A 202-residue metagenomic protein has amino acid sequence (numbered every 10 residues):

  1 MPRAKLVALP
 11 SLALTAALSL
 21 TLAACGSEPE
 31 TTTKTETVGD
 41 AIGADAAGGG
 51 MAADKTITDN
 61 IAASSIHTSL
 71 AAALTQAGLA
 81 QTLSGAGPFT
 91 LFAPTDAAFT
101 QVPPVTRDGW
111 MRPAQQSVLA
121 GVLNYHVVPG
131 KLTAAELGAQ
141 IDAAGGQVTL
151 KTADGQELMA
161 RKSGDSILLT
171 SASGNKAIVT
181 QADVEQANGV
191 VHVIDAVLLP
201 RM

Functional and structural regions predicted by a protein language model:
P2-L12, L20, G26-M202: Mature, structured domains of secreted/extracytosolic soluble proteins
